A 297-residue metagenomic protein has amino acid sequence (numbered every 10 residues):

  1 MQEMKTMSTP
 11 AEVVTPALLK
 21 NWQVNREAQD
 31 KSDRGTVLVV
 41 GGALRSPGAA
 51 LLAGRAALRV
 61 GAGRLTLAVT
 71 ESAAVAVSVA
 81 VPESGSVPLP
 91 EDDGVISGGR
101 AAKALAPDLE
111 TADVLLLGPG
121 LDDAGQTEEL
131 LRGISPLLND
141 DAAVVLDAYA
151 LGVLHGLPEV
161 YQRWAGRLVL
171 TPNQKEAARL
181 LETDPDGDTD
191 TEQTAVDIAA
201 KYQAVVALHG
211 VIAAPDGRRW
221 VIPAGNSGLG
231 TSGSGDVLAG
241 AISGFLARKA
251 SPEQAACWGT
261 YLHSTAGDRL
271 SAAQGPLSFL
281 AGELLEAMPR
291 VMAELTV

Functional and structural regions predicted by a protein language model:
M1-A143, G152-R167, Q174-V297: Small-residue (G/A/S/T)-rich helix-start motifs and N-terminal tracts that mark the onset
